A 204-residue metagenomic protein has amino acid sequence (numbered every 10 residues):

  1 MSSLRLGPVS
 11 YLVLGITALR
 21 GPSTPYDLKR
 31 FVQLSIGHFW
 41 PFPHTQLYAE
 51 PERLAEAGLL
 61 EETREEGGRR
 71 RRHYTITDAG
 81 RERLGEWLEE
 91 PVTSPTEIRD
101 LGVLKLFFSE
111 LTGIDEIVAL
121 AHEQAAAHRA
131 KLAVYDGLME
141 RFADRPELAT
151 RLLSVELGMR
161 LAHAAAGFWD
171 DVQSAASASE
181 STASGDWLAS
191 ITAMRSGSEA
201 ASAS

Functional and structural regions predicted by a protein language model:
M1-E97: Basic helix-turn-helix/winged-helix DNA-binding cores and closely related short helical interaction motifs
E86-A133, G137: Amphipathic alpha-helical dimerization/coiled-coil segments that flank or bridge DNA-binding/regulatory modules
D136-V155: Acidic interhelical loop/turn segments
V155-H163: Extended, low-aromatic, Leu/Ala- and acidic/polar-enriched alpha-helical coiled-coil segments that form the periplasmic
A162-A175: Amphipathic alpha-helical coiled-coil segments
D170, D186-S204: C-terminal all-alpha effector/ligand-binding and dimerization domain of prokaryotic HTH-type transcriptional repressors
A176-S190: Long amphipathic alpha-helical coiled-coil segments
